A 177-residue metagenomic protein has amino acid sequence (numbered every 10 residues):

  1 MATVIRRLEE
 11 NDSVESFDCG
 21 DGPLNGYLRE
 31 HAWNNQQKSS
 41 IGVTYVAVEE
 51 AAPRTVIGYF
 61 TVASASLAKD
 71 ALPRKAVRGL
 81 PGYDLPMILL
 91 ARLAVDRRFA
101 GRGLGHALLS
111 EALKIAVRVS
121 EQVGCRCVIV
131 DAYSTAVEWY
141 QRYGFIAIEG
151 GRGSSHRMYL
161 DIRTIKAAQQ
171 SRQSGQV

Functional and structural regions predicted by a protein language model:
M1-K38: Short amphipathic alpha-helix that is part of the acyltransferase structural core
V43-E50: Cytosolic beta-strand hydrophobic patch enriched in CBS
P53, Y59-R92, A100: Conserved acyl-donor/pantetheine-binding loop and adjacent beta-alpha core of acyl/acetyltransferases and related
I57-G58, E149: A structural microfeature
G101-I115: Conserved acetyl-CoA-binding loop-helix of GNAT-fold acetyltransferases
V123-T135, E149-V177: C-terminal "cap" of GNAT-fold acetyltransferases
V130, Y140, F145: Conserved active-site tyrosine of GNAT-family acetyltransferases
